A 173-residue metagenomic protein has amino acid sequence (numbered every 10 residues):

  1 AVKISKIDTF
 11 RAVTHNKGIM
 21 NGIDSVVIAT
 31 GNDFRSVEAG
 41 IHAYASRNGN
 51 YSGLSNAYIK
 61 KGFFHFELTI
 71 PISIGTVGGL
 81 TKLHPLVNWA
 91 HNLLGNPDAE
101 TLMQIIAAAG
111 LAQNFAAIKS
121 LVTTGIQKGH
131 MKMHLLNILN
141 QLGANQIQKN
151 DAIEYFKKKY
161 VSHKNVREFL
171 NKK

Functional and structural regions predicted by a protein language model:
A1-L83: Glycine-rich anion/phosphate-binding loop at the beta-strand->alpha-helix junction
G62-H65, P71-K173: Catalytic-core signal marking the mid-to-C-terminal active-site face
